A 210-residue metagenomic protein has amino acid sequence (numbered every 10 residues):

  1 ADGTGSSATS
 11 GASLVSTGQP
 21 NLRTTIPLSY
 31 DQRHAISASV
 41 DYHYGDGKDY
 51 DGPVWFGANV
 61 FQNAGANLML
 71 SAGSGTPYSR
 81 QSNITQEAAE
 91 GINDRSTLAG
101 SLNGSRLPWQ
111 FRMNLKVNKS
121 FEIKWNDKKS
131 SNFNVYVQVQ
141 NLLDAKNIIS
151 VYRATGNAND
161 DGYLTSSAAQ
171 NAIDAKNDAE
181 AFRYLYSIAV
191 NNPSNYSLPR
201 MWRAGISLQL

Functional and structural regions predicted by a protein language model:
A1-F61, G65-G75: Gram-negative outer-membrane beta-barrel transporters
D2, D31, G100, N114 (+1 more regions): Acidic side chains
G5-T9, I26-S39, N83-Q86, L102-P108 (+1 more regions): A generic short-segment signal for beta-strand/edge and adjacent turn/coil regions
S7-N21, E90-G100, A181-S187: Flexible, solvent-exposed coil segments and beta strand-coil junctions, predominantly the extracellular/periplasmic
P20, T24-L28, F56, A99-S105 (+1 more regions): Outer-membrane beta-barrel proteins
G47, F56-N93, P108-R112, K119-L210: C-terminal beta-signal and adjacent terminal beta-strands/loops of Gram-negative outer-membrane beta-barrel proteins
